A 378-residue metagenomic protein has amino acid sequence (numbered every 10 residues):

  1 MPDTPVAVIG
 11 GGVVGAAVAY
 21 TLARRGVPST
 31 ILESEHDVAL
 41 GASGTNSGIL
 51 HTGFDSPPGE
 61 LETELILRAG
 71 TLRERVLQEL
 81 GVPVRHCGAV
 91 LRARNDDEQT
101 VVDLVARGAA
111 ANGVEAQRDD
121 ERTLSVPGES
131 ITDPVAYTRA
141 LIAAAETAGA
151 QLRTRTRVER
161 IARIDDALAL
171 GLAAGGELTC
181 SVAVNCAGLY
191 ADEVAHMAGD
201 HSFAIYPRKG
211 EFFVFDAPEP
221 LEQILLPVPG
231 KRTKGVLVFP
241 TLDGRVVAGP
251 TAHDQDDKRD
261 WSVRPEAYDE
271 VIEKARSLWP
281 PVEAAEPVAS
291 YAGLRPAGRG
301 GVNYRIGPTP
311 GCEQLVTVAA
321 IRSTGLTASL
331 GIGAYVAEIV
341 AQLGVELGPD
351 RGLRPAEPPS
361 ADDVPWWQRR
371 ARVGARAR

Functional and structural regions predicted by a protein language model:
T4-I31: N-terminal Rossmann-like FAD-binding beta1-loop-alpha1 element of flavoenzymes
A17, I161-D166, L170-G249, H253-E266 (+3 more regions): Flavin-dependent oxidoreductases
R24-G44: Glycine-rich FAD pyrophosphate-binding loop
S47-T123, G235-V236: Dinucleotide-binding Rossmann-like beta1-alpha1 core, especially the glycine-rich loop that anchors the ADP
E64-L67, A93-V101, L124-A143, W261-E266 (+2 more regions): Short beta-strand to alpha-helix junction loop
R94, A187-G188, A319: Glycine-rich, N-terminal phosphate-binding loop of Rossmann-like dinucleotide-binding domains
G128-S181: Helical element adjacent to the flavin cofactor pocket in flavoenzyme catalytic cores
P134, A140, T233, L242-D243 (+2 more regions): C-terminal catalytic lobe of FAD-dependent flavoproteins
